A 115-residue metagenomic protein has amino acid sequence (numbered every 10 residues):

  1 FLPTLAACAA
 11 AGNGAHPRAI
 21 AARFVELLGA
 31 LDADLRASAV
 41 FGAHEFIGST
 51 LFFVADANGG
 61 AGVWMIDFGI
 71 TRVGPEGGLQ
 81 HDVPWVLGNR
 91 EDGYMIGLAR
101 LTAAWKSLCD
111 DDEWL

Functional and structural regions predicted by a protein language model:
F1-L115: Polybasic, positively charged surfaces/segments
